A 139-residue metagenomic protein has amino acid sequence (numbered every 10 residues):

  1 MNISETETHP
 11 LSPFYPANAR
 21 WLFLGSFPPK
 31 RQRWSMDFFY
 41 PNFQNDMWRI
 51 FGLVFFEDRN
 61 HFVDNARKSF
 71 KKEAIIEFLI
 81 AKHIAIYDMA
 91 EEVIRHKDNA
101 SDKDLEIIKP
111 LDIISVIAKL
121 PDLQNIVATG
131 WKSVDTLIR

Functional and structural regions predicted by a protein language model:
M1-L53, E57, K119-Q124: Active-site and ligand/interface coordination hotspots across diverse enzymes and nucleic-acid-associated assemblies
M1-T8, P13-P16, A90-R139: Glycine/proline-rich loop-helix segments at beta-alpha junctions forming the active-site rim of enzyme cores
E7, S12, L24, N65 (+2 more regions): Residue-level detector of functional hotspots within protein domains
L22, A85-Y87, V127: Hydrophobic/aromatic beta-strand patches that form the interior of the parallel beta-sheet core in alpha/beta enzyme
G25, H83, G130-W131: Glycine-centered flexibility sites
P29, Y87, V134: Short, electropositive, low-hydrophobicity segments enriched in small/polar residues
W34-D104: Short, surface-exposed acidic-centric catalytic microdomains
